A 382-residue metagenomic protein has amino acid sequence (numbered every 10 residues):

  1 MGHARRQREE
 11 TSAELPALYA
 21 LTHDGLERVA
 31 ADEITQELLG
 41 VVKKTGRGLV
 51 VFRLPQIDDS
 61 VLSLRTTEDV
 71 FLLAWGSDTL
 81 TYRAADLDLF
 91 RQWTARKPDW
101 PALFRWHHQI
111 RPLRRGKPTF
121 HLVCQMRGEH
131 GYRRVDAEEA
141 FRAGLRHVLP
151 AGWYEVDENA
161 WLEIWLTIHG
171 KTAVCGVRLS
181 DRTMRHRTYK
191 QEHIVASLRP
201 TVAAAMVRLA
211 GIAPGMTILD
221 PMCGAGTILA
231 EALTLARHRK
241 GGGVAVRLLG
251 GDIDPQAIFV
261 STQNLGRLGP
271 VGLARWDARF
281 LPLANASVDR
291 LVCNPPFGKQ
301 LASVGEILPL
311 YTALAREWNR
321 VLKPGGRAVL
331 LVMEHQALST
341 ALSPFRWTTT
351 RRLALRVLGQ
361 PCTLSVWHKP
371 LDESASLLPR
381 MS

Functional and structural regions predicted by a protein language model:
M1-L38, T45-V50, L54-I57, R127-Y132 (+4 more regions): Class I S-adenosyl-L-methionine-dependent methyltransferase catalytic core
V42-K43, R114-T119, G326: Short amphipathic alpha-helical segments with coiled-coil-like heptad repeat character
R53-R111: Conserved AdoMet
V70-W93, A143-Y154, D252-L268: Charged, low-complexity, helix/coiled-coil-prone segments
D88-E155, E163-W165: Long recognition/docking surfaces used for binding and targeting
